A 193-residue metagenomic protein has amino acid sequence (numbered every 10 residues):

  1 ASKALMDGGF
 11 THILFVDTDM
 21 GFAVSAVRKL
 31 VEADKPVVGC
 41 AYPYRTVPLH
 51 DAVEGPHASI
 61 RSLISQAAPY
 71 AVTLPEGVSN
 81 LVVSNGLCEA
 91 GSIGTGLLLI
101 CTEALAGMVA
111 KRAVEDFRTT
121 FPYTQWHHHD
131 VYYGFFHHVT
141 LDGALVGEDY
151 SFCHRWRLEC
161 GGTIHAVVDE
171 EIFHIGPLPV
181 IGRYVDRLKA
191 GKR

Functional and structural regions predicted by a protein language model:
A1-M6, C153: Short, conserved alpha-helix that lines the donor NDP-sugar binding/gating region of sugar-transfer enzymes
S2, A23-H137: Conserved catalytic core of nucleotide-sugar-dependent glycosyltransferases
G9-G21: Short beta-strand-to-loop acidic/aromatic patch adjacent to the donor-nucleotide binding site
G107-R193: C-terminal catalytic/acceptor-binding lobe
